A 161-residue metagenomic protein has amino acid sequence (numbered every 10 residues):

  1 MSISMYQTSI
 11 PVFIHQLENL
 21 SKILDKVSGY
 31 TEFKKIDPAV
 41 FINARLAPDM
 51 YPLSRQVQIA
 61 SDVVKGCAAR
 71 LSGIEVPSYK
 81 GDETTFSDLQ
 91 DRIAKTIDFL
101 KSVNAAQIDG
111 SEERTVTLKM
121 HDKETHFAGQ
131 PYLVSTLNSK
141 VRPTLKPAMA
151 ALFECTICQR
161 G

Functional and structural regions predicted by a protein language model:
S2-H15, D37-D62, K80-R92, K119-K140: Alpha-helical scaffold segments that form or flank carboxylate-/histidine-based iron centers
L17, S21-S28, K65-A68, A94-K101 (+1 more regions): Structural signal for well-ordered, non-membrane alpha-helices
I23-Y51, C67-D82: Helix-loop segments that flank and shape redox-cofactor active sites
S28-E32, N104-E112: Proline-centered turn/helix-capping motifs that create local helix->coil transitions or kinks
D49-P77, K95-A106: Conserved alpha-helical segments that form or flank metal/cofactor-binding pockets of metalloenzymes
L71-T85, A151-R160: Long amphipathic alpha-helical coiled-coil segments
T96, E112-T115, D122: N-terminal intrinsically disordered, cationic/polar leader segments that include organellar targeting peptides
Q130-G161: C-terminal or internal capping secondary-structure element at the end of a domain, subdomain, or sheet
